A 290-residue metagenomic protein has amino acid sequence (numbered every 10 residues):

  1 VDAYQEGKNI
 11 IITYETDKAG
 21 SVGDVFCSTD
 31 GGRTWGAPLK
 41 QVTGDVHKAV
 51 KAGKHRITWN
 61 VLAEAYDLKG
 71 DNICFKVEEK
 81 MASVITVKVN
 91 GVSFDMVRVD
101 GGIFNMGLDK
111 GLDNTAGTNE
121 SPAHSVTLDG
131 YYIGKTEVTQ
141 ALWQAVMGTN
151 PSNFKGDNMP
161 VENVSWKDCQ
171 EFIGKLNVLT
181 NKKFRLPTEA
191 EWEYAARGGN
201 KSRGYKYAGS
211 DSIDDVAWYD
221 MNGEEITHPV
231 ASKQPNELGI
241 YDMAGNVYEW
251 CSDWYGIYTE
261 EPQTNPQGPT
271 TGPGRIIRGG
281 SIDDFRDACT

Functional and structural regions predicted by a protein language model:
K8-I12: Structural beta-strand segments of beta-rich domains
D17-V22, V138: Short proline/glycine-enriched turn/loop motifs at strand-loop junctions of beta-rich domains
D24-F26: Beta-strand signatures of extracellular beta-sandwich domains
S28-G32: Conserved Ser/Thr-centered positions that define the repeating blades of beta-propeller domains
T34-A65: Glycine-centered tight-turn motifs at strand-turn-strand junctions
A65-N72: Short glycine/proline/serine/threonine-rich loop/turn segments at secondary-structure transition edges
V87-S93, A116-N200, M221-Y241: Short aromatic-cysteine micro-motif
L112-V126, N200-K201, G223-I226, M243-T290: Surface-exposed recognition segments
